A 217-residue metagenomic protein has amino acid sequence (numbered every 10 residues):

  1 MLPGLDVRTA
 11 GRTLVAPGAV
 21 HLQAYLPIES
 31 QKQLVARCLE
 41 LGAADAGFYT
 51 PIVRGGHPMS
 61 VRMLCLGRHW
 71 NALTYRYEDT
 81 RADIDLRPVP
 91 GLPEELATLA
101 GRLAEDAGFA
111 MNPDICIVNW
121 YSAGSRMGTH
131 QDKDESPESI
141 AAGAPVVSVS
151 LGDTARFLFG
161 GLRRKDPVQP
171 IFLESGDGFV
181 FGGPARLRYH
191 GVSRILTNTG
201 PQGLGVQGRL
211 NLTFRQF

Functional and structural regions predicted by a protein language model:
M1-F217: Non-heme Fe(II) oxygenase metal-center motifs and adjacent flexible, charged/small-residue loops
